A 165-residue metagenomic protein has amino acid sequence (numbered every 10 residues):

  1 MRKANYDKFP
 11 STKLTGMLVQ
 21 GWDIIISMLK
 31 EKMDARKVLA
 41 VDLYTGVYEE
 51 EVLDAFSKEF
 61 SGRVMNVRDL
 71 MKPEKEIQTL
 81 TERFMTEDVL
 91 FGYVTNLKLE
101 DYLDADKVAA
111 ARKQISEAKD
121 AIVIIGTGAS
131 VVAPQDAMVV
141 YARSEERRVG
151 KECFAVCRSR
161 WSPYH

Functional and structural regions predicted by a protein language model:
R2-I24, G62-A121, R158, S162: ATP-dependent small-molecule kinase phosphotransfer cores that center on conserved nucleotide phosphate-binding segments
T15-L29, R36-S57: Glycine-rich P-loop/Walker A and Walker A-like loops and their local beta1-loop-alpha1 context in P-loop NTPases
D34-K37, D120: A short, charged/proline- and glycine-enriched loop that marks the coil->beta-strand transition at the N-terminal
G46-V47, A129-S130, F154: Short, solvent-exposed loop/turn segments at secondary-structure junctions
E50-V52, V132-Q135, R158-S159: Short glycine-/acidic-enriched loop or helix-start segments at secondary-structure transitions that form or flank
E59-F60, A109-K151: ATP-dependent NMP and nucleoside kinases share a basic, alpha-helical "lid"
G150-H165: Positively charged, low-complexity/disordered segments
